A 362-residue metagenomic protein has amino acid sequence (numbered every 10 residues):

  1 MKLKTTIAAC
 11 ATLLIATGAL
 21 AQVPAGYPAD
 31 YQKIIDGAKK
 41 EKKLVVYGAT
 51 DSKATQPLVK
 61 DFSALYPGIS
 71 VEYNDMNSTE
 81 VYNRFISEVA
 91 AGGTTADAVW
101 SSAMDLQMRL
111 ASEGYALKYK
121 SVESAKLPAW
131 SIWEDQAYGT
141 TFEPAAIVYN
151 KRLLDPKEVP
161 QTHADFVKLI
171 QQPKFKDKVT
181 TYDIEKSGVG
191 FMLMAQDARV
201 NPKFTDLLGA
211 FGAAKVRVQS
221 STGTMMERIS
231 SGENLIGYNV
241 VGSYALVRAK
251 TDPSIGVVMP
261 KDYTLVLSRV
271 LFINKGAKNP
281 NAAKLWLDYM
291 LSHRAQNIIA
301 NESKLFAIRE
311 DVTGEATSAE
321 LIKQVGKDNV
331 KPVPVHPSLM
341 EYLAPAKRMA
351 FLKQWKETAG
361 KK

Functional and structural regions predicted by a protein language model:
A16-G18: N-terminal signal peptide c-region/cleavage motif recognized by signal peptidases
Y27, K331-K362: Conserved C-terminal helix/tail region of periplasmic/extracytoplasmic solute-binding proteins
P28-V45, A49-S70, I147: Short, polar/charged alpha-helical segment
G48-V59, V71-I86, T94-E233: Extracytoplasmic ligand-binding site segments that recognize negatively charged/polar headgroups
D105-R109, L235-S254: A ligand-binding cleft/hinge motif common to bilobed small-molecule-binding domains
F142-A146, L207-G212, V218, G223 (+2 more regions): Periplasmic-binding protein-like
V148-L153, L193-D197, L267-N279, I298-I299: A bilobed periplasmic-binding-protein/Venus flytrap-type ligand-binding module shared by bacterial periplasmic
N274-H336: Mature extracytoplasmic/periplasmic domains
